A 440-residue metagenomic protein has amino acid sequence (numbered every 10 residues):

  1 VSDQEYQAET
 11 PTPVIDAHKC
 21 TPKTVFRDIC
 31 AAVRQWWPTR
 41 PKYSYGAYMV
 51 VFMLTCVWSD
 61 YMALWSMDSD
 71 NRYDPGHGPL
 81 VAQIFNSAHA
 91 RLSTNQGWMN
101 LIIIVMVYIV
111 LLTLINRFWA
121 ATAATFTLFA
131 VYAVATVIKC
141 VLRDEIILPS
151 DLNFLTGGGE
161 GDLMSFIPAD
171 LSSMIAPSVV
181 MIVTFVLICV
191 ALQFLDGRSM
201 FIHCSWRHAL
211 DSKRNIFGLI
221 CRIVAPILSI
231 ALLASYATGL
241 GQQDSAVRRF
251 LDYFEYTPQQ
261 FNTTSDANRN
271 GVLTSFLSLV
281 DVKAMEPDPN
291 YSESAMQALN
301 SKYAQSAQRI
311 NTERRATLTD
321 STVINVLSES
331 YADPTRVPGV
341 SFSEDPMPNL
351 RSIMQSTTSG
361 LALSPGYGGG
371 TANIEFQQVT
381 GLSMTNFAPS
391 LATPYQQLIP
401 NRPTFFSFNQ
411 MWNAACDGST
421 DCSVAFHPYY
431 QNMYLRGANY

Functional and structural regions predicted by a protein language model:
E5-D16, C20-T263: Transmembrane and membrane-interface helices of multi-pass, inner-membrane envelope-modifying transferases
L240-Y440: Soluble catalytic regions of membrane-associated enzymes that act on cell-envelope and secretory-pathway components
